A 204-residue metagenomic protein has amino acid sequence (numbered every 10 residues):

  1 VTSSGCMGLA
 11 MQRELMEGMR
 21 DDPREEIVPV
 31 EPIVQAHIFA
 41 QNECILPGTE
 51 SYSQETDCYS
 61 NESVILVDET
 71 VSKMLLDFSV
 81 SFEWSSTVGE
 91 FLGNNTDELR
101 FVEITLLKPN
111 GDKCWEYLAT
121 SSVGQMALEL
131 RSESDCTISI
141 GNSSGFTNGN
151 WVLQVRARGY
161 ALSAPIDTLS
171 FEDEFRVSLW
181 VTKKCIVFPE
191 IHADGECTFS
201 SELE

Functional and structural regions predicted by a protein language model:
V1-R20: Secretory targeting signatures
M16-I38: Post-signal peptide N-terminal segment of mature Sec-exported envelope proteins
R20, E90-L92, D167: General "foldedness" signal
I27-P29, A40, C44-G48, S60 (+1 more regions): Aromatic (Trp/Tyr/Phe) and Gly/Pro-enriched flexible surface segments
P32-E55, S122-G124: Generic detector of solvent-exposed, compositionally biased contiguous segments
S51-V123: Acidic, Ser/Thr/Pro-rich low-complexity intrinsically disordered segments
C58-S60, E98-E204: Noncatalytic accessory or regulatory domains flanking protease catalytic cores in secreted, cell-surface, and selected
